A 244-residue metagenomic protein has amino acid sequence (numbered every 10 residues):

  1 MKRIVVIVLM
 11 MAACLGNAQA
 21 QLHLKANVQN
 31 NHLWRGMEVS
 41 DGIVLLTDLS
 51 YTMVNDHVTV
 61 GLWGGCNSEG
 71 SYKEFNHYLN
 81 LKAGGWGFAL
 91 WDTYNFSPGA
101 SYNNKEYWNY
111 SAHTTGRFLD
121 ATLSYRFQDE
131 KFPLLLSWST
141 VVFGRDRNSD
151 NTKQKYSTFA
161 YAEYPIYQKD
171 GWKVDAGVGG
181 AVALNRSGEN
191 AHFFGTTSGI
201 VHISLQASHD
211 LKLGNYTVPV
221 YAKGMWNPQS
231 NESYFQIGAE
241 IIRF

Functional and structural regions predicted by a protein language model:
M1-H23: Cleavable N-terminal export/targeting peptides
A20-N67: Short glycine/proline- and aromatic-enriched beta-strand/turn motifs that initiate or cap beta-hairpins
A20-Q21, V54-D56, K82-G87, Q128-F132: Short glycine/proline-enriched coil/turn segments at helix->beta-strand junctions
L24-A26, L49, V60-L62, L79 (+6 more regions): Membrane-embedded beta-strand positions of outer-membrane beta-barrel proteins
N31, N103-Y107, E189-N190: Extracytoplasmic loops and strand-loop junctions of Gram-negative outer membrane beta-barrel proteins
V58-K82, G87-S111: Surface-exposed loop and membrane-interface regions of Gram-negative outer-membrane beta-barrel proteins
S68, F127-V218, M225-S230, F235-F244: Outer-membrane beta-barrel transmembrane domain signature
K105-F143: Conserved anion-binding
